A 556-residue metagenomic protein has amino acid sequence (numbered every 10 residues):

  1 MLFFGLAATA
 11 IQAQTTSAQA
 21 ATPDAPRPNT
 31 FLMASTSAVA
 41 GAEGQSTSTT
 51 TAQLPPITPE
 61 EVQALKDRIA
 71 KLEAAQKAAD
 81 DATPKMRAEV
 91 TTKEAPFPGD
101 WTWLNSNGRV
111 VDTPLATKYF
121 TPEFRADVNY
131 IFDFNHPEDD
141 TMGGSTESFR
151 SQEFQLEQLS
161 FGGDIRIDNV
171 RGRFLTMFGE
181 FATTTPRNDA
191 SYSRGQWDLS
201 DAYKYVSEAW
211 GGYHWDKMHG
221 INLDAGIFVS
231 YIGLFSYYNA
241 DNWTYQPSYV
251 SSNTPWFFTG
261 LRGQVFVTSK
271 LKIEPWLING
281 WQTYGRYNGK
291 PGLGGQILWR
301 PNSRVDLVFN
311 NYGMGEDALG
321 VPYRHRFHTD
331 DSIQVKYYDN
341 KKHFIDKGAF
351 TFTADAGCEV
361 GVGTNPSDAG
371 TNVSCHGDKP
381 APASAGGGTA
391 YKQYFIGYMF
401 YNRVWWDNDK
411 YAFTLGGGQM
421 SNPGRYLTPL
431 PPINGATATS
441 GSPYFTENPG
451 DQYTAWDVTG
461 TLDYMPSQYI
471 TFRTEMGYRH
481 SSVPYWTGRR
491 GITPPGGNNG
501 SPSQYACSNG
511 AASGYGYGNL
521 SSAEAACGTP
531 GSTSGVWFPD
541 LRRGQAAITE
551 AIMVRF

Functional and structural regions predicted by a protein language model:
M1-T9: Bacterial N-terminal signal peptides
A10-D139, K379-A383, F556: N-terminal periplasmic/intermembrane-space "pro-region" immediately following the signal or transit peptide
G108-Q282, Y287-G294, L298-D306, R403-R425: Outer membrane beta-barrel
S148, R194-L199, V308-N311, V321-F556: Outer-membrane beta-barrel pore domains
N279-T283, D317-L319, A383-G387: Surface-exposed cleft-lining segments at the edges of enzyme active sites
G285-N288, L319-Y323: Short, solvent-exposed loop/turn segments at secondary-structure boundaries
